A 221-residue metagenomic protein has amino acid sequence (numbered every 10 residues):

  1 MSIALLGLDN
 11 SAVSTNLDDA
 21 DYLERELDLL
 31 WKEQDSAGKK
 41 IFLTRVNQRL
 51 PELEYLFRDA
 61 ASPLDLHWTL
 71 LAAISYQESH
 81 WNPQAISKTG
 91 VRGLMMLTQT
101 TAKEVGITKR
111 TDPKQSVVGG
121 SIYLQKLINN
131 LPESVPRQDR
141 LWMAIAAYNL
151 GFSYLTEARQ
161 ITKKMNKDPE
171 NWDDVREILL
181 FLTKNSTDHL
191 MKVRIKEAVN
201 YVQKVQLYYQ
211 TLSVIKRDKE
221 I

Functional and structural regions predicted by a protein language model:
S2-R58, P83: N-terminal export signals and maturation junctions of secreted/periplasmic proteins
D18, Y22-L30, A144-I215: Catalytic and substrate-binding regions of cell-wall glycan-acting enzymes that process beta-1,4-linked
K40-Q48, F57-S62, N82-A85, K103-P113 (+3 more regions): Second-shell loop/turn segments in exported
E52, L66-L71, Y76, T89-R92 (+1 more regions): Extracytoplasmic
R58, D65-N82, V117-S121, A144-L150 (+1 more regions): Short, functionally critical alpha-helical segments immediately adjacent to catalytic or ligand/cofactor-binding
S79-K88, L127-N130, L150-M165: Secretory-pathway/luminal and periplasmic proteins that interact with or process carbohydrate-rich
Q84-T108, Q115-K126, F181, V205: Substrate-binding/active-site groove segments that recognize and process beta-1,4-linked N-acetyl-hexosamine
E220-I221: Short, solvent-exposed mixed-charge patches
